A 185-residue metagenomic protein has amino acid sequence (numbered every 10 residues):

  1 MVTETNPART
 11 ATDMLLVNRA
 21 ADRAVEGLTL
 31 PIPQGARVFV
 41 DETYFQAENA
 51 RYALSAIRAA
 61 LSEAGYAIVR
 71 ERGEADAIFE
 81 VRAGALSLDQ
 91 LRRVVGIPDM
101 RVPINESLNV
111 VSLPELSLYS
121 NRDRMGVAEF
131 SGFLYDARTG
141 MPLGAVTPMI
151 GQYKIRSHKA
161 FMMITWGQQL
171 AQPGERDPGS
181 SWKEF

Functional and structural regions predicted by a protein language model:
M1-S62, Y66, Q169-F185: A structural "domain/chain start" motif
A59, E63-I68, R72-M141, M149-F185: Surface-exposed short loop/turn segments
